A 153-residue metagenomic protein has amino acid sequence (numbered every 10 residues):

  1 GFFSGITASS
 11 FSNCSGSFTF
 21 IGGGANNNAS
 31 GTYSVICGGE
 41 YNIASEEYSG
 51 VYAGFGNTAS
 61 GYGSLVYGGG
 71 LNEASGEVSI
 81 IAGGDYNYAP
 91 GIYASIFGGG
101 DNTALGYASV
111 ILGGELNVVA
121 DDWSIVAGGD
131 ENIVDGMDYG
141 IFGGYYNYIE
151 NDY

Functional and structural regions predicted by a protein language model:
G1-Y153: Periodic small-residue-enriched repeat registers in elongated scaffold domains
